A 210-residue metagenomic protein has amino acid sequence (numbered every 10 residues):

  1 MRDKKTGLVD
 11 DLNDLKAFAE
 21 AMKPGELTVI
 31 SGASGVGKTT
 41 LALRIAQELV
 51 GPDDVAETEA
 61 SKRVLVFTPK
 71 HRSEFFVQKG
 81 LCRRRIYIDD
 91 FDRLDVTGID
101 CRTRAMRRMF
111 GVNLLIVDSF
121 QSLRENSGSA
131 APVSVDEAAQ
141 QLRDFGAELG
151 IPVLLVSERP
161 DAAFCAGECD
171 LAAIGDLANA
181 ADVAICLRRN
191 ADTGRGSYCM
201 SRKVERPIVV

Functional and structural regions predicted by a protein language model:
M1-L81: The Walker A/P-loop phosphate-binding site
T6, T58-S129, E137, V204: Conserved inter-motif catalytic segment of the P-loop NTP-binding fold
K16-F18, G35, R44, R143-V210: Phosphate-binding/switch region of NTP-binding enzymes
A21-M22, A56-A60, L81, A105-M109 (+2 more regions): Conserved catalytic network of the ASCE P-loop NTPase/AAA+ motor domain
G25, R84, A181-D182: Short, well-ordered alpha-helix to beta-strand connector turns
T28, L43-R44, T97, C101 (+7 more regions): Feature representing long, continuous alpha-helical segments
T28-I30, L65-F67, Y87-D89, L154 (+2 more regions): Hydrophobic/aromatic beta-strand patches that form the interior of the parallel beta-sheet core in alpha/beta enzyme
F91-L94, R124-D136, A162-F164, E168-L177: Short, contiguous acidic/charged loop-to-helix segments that flank catalytic cores in large enzymes
